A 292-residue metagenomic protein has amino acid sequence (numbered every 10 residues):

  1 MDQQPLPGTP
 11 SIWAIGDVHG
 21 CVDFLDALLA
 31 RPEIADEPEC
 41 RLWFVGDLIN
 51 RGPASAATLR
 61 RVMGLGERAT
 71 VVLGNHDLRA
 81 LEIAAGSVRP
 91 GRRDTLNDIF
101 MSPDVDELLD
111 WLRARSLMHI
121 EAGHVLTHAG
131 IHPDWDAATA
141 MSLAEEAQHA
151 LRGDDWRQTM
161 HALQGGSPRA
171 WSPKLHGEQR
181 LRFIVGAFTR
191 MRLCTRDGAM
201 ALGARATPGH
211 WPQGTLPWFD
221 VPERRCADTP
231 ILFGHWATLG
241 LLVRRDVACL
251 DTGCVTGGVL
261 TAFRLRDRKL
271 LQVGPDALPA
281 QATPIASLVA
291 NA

Functional and structural regions predicted by a protein language model:
M1-G8, A35, V62-G64, L117-I120 (+2 more regions): A short acidic-Thr-Gly-centered motif at the start of a beta-strand
M1-R61, L65, L78: N-terminal active-site segment of His-dependent metallophosphoesterases
I12-H19, H124-G130, C249-L250: Active-site-proximal beta-strand elements of phosphoester/diester hydrolases
I15-G16, L42-G46, V71-G74, I231-G234 (+2 more regions): Active-site neighborhood of phospho(di)ester-bond hydrolases with catalytic His/Asp-centered motifs
D17, D47, V62, G74-N75 (+5 more regions): Divalent metal-coordination and catalytic microenvironments
H19-D23, N50-P53, H76-E82, P133-D134 (+2 more regions): Active-site environment of divalent metal-dependent phosphoester hydrolases
A56-L59, M63-Q179: Active-site neighborhood of divalent metal-dependent phosphoester bond hydrolases
M141-A292: Acidic, His/Gly-rich catalytic cores of divalent-metal-dependent hydrolytic chemistry
